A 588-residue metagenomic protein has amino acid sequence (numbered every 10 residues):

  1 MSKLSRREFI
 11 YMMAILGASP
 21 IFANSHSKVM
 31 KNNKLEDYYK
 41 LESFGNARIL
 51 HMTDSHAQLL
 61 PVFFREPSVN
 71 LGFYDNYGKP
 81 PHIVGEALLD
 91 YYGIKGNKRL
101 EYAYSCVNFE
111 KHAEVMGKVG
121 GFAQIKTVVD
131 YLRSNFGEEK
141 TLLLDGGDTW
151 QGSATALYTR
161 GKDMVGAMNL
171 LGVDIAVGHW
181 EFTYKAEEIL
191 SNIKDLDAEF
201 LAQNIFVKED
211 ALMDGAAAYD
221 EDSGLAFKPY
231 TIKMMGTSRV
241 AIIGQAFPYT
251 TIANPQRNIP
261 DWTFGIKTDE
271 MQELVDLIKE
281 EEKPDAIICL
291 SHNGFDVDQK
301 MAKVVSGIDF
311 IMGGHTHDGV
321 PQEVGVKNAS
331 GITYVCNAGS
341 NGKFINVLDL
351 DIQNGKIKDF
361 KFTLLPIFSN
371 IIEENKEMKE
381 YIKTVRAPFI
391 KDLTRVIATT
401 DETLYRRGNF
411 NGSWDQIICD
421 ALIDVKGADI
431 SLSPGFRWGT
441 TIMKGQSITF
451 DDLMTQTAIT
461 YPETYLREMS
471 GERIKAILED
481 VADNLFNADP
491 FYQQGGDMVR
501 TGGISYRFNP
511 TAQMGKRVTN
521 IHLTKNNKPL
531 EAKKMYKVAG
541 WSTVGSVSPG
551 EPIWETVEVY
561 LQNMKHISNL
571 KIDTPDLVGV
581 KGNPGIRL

Functional and structural regions predicted by a protein language model:
M1-L4: Secretory targeting signals
R6-A14, P20-F368, N409-A421, L485-N487 (+2 more regions): Acidic, metal/ion-coordinating pockets
N32-N76, D197-F200, K208-E209, M213-Y230 (+4 more regions): Feature captures C-terminal
S43, K79, E86-A87, Y91 (+5 more regions): A short C-terminal boundary segment appended to hydrolase-like catalytic domains
H112, V396-R406, D489-Y492, G496: Surface-exposed fibrous attachment elements
A123, K162, E187, D269 (+4 more regions): Generic alpha-helical secondary structure signal
L144-D148, Y230-K233, G307, I371-E380 (+2 more regions): Short, mixed-charge, low-aromatic patches
R239, T403-L404, P529: Short, solvent-exposed loop/turn motifs
